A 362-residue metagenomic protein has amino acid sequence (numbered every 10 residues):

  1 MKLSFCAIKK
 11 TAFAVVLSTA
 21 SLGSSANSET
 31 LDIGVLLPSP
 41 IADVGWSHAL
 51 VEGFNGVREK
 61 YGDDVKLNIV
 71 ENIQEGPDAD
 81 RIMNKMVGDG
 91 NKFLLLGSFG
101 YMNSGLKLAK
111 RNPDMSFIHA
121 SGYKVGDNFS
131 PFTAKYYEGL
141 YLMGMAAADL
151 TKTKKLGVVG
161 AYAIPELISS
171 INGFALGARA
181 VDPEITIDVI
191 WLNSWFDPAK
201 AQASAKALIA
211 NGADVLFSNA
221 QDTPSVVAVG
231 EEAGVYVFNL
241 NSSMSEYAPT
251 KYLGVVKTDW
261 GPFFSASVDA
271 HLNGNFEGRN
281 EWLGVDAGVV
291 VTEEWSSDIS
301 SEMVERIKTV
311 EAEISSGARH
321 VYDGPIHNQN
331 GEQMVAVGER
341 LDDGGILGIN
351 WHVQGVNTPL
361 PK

Functional and structural regions predicted by a protein language model:
D32-G53, V57, Y61, N68-A79 (+2 more regions): Extracytoplasmic "Venus flytrap"
F54, L142-V189, N280-S300: An alpha-beta-alpha
K66-K85, N193-I209: Structural motif
N91-S98, I118-A120, N211-Q221, F238-L240: Periplasmic-binding protein-like
K110-A134, S242-K251: Flexible loop/hinge segments that line or gate small-molecule binding clefts
F132-K155, V256-N275: Hydrophobic alpha-helical segments within soluble ligand-binding/sensing domains
P165-D214, N219: Extracellular/periplasmic Venus flytrap/periplasmic-binding protein
G274-E277, W282-K362: Segments of small-molecule ligand-sensing domains
